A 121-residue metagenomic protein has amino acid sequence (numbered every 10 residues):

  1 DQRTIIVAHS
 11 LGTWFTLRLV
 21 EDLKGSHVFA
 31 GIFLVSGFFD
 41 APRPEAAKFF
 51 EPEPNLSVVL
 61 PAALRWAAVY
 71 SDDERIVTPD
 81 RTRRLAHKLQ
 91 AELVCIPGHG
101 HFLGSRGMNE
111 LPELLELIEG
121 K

Functional and structural regions predicted by a protein language model:
D1-T4: Conserved acidic catalytic loop of the alpha/beta-hydrolase fold
V7-L17: Gly/Ala-rich beta-loop-alpha elbow adjacent to hydrolase catalytic centers
K24-V28, L56-A63, H87-L89: Short, conserved loop/helix-junction motifs that constitute active-site signature segments in enzyme catalytic cores
I32-P42, S71: Active-site nucleophile loop of the alpha/beta-hydrolase fold
A41-V58: Active-site nucleophile elbow and catalytic-triad environment of alpha/beta-hydrolase enzymes
A62, A67-Y70, E74: Short beta-strand/loop motif that positions the catalytic acidic residue of the alpha/beta-hydrolase fold
R75-R81: Conserved alpha/beta-hydrolase "acid-adjacent" motif
H99-E110: Catalytic histidine-centered segment of alpha/beta-hydrolase-like enzymes
